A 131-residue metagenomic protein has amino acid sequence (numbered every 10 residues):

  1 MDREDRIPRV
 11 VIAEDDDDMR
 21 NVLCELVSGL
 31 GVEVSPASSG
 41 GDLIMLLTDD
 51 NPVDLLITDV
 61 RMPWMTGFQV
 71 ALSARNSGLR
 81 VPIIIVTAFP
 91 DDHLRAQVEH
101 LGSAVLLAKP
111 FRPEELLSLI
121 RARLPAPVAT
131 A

Functional and structural regions predicted by a protein language model:
M1-V11, D17-C24, E114-A131: Non-catalytic signal-transmission and effector/linker regions of two-component phosphorelay proteins
D17-S35, L101: Two-component/phosphorelay signaling modules centered on CheY-like receiver
P36-L55: Acidic, metal-coordinating helix/loop segments flanking the phosphotransfer/catalytic sites of two-component signaling
S38-S39, M65-V70: Acidic catalytic/metal-coordinating carboxylates
I44-M45, F68-L79: Short amphipathic alpha-helix used as the core "switch/output" element in two-component signaling
M62: Receiver (REC) domain active-site loop signature in two-component systems and cognate sites in sensor histidine kinases
Q69, N76, P90-L107, S118: Alpha4 helix (beta4-alpha4-beta5 surface) of REC/receiver domains from two-component response regulators
